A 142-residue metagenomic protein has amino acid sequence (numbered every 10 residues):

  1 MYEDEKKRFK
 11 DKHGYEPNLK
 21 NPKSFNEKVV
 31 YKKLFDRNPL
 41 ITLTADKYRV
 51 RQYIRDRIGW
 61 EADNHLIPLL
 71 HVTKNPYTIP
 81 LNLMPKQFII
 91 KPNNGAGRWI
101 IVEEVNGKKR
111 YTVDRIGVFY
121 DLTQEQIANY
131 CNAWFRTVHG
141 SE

Functional and structural regions predicted by a protein language model:
M1-F35: Membrane-proximal basic amphipathic "stem/tether" segments
P17, I41-T42: A general boundary/transition motif marking the beginning of the first structured unit of a protein
V30, F35-R37, L43-E142: Active-site nucleotide/adenylate-binding loops and adjacent lid/helix of ATP-dependent enzymes
